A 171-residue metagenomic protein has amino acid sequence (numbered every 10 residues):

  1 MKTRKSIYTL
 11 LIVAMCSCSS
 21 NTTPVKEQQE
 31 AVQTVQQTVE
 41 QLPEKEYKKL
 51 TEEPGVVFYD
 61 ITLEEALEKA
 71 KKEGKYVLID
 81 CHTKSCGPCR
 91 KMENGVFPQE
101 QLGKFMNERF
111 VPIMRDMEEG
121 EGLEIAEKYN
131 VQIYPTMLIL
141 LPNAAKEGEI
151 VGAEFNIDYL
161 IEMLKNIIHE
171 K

Functional and structural regions predicted by a protein language model:
M15-S17: C-terminal motif of bacterial Sec signal peptides marking the signal peptidase cleavage site
S19-N21: Bacterial signal peptide processing site
P24-V56: N-proximal helix/coil linker or "cap" segments that precede and/or mark the start of modular domains
V57-I61, T83, F97-E121: Thiol-based oxidoreductase modules, predominantly thioredoxin-like and allied folds used for disulfide exchange
F58-K75: A short beta-strand-turn-helix
G74-V77, H82-S85, I133: Short pre-active-site segment immediately N-terminal to redox-active cysteine/selenocysteine motifs in thiol-based
C81-F97: Conserved redox-active cysteine motifs that mediate thiol-disulfide chemistry, especially di-cysteine Cys-X(1-2)-Cys
Q132-K171: Non-catalytic, surface beta->alpha helical segment in thiol-disulfide oxidoreductase systems
